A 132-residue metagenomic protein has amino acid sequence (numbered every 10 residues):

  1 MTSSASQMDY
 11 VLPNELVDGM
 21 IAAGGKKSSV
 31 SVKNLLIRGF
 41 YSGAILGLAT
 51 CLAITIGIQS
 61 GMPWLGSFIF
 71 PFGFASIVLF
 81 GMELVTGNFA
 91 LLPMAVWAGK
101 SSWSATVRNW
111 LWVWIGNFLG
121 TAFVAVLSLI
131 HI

Functional and structural regions predicted by a protein language model:
M1-K27: Short, Lys/Arg-rich, polar N-terminal cytosolic tail immediately upstream of the first transmembrane signal-anchor
D18-L36, K100-S104: Cytosolic juxtamembrane amphipathic/interface segments immediately preceding and feeding into a transmembrane helix
L36-A53: The first (N-terminal) embedded transmembrane alpha-helix
L52-M62: Short, hydrophobic transmembrane alpha-helix segments
S60-S76: Loop-to-helix transition at the N-terminal end of transmembrane alpha-helices
F80-N88: Transmembrane alpha-helix boundary signature
W103-W112: Membrane-interface alpha-helices at helix entry/exit sites of multi-pass transporters
I130-I132: Conserved small/polar residues in nucleotide/adenosyl-binding loops
